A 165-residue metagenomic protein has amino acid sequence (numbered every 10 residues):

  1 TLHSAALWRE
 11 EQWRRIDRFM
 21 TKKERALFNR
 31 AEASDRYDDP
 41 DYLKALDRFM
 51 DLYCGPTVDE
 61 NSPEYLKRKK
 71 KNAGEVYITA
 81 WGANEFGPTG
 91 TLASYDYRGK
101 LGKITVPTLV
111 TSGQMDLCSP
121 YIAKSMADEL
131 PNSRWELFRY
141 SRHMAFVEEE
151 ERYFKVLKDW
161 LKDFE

Functional and structural regions predicted by a protein language model:
T1-E11: A conserved short beta-strand
W8-E10, C118-S119, A145: Short catalytic/ligand-binding loop motif for oxyanion handling, primarily in non-cytosolic enzymes, centered on
E10-I16, N61-P63, A123, E148-E150: Short aromatic-enriched loop/helix-cap "lid" or pocket-rim segments at secondary-structure transitions that line
F19-V106: Alpha/beta-hydrolase
T21-R25, P131, E150: Proline-centered flexible-loop/turn and helix-kink motifs
K44-D47, D51, G99-K103, K124-D128 (+3 more regions): Replace "anionic and nucleotidyl ligands
T91-S141: Conserved loop-alpha-helix segment in the C-terminal half of the alpha/beta-hydrolase fold that carries the catalytic
N132-E165: Catalytic active-site module of serine/aspartate enzymes centered on a nucleophile-bearing elbow/loop
